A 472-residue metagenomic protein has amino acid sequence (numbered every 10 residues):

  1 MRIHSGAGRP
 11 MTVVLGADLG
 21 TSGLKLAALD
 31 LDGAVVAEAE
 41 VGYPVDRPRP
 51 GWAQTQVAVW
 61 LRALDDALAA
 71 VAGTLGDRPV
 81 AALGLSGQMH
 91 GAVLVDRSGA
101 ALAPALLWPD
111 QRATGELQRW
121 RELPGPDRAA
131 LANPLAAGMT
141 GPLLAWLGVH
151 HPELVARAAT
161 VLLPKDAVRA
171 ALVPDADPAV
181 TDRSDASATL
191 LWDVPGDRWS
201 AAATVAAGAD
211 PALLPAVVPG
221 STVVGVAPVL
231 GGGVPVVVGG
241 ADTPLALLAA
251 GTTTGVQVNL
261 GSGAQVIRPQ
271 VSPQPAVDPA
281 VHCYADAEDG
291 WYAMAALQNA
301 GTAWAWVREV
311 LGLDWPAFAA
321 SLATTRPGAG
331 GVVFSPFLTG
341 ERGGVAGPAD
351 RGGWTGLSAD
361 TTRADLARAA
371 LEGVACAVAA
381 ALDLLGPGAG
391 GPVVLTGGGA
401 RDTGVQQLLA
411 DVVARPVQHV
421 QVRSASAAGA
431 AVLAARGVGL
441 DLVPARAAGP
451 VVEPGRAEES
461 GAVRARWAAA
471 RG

Functional and structural regions predicted by a protein language model:
R2-E40, A81, L85-E122, R268-Q274 (+1 more regions): Glycine/Thr-rich phosphate-binding loops that ligate phosphate moieties of nucleotide and other phosphorylated ligands
T21, R128-G233, V237-A241, T339: Gly/Ser/Thr-rich active-site cleft segment
L29-D30, V93-D96, L147-V149, A170-A171 (+4 more regions): Short beta-strand-to-turn element immediately C-terminal to the catalytic PLP-Schiff-base lysine in fold type I
G33, G84-G87, L106-P109, A132-M139 (+8 more regions): Active-site nucleophile and cofactor-binding loops and adjacent substrate-binding regions of central metabolic enzymes
A39-R78: N-terminal phosphate-binding loop and adjacent alpha-helix
L64-A81, H150-V155, A171, A201-P211 (+1 more regions): Phosphate/pyrophosphate-binding loops at sites that engage ATP/ADP/AMP, CoA/4′-phosphopantetheine, polyphosphate
R121-M139, V234-V238, Q257, R436-G449: A polyampholytic, Gly/Pro-enriched intrinsically disordered region
D185-Y292, N299, G328, T403-G404 (+1 more regions): ATP-dependent carbohydrate kinase catalytic cores
